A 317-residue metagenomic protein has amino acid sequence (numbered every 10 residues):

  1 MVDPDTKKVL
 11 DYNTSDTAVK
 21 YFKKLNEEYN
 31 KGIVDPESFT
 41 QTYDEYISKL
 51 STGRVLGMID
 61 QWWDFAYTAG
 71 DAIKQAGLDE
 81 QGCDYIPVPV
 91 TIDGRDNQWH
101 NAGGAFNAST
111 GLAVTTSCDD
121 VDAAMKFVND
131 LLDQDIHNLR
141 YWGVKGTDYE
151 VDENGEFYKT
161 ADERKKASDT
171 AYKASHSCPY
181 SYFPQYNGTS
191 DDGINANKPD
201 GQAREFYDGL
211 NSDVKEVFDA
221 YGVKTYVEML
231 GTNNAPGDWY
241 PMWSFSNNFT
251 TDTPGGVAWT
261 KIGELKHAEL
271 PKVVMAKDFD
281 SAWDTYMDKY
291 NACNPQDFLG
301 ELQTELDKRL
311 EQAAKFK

Functional and structural regions predicted by a protein language model:
M1-D16, D79, D93-N101, V151-A174 (+1 more regions): Short, solvent-exposed loop/beta-turn-alpha elements that line the ligand-binding surface or hinge of extracytoplasmic
T6-P36, P89-D93: Glycine-centered hinge/linker elements that transmit conformational signals in sensory and ligand-binding systems
F39-S48: Short helix-initiation/N-cap motifs at beta->coil->alpha
S51-D64: Alpha-to-beta junction loops
T68-Q98: Ligand-binding "clamshell"
N107-D120: A bilobed periplasmic-binding-protein/Venus flytrap-type ligand-binding module shared by bacterial periplasmic
H137-A268: Conserved small-residue motifs centered on glycine
A268-K317: Histidine-centered catalytic/metal-binding microenvironments
